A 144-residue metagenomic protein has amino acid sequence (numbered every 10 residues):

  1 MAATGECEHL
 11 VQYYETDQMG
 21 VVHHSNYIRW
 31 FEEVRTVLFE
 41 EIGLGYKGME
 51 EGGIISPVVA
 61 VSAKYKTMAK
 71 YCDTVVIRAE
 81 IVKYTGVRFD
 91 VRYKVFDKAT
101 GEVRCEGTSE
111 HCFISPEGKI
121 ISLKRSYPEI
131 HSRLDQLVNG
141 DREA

Functional and structural regions predicted by a protein language model:
M1-L38: Catalytic strand-loop segment that frames the active site of acyl-thioester-processing enzymes
A3-C7, K70-Y71, V82-A144: HotDog/MaoC-like acyl-thioester-processing domains
H9-Y13, Y65, F113: Hydrophobic residues in beta-strands and at strand termini
V22, S56-V58, R104: A broad, structural micro-motif
H24, K47, S122: Short, electropositive, low-hydrophobicity segments enriched in small/polar residues
Y27-W30, P57, R92: Residue-level recognition of specific faces of alpha-helices
L38-F89: Hydrophobic beta-strand-centered segment that forms part of the acyl-chain substrate-binding groove
